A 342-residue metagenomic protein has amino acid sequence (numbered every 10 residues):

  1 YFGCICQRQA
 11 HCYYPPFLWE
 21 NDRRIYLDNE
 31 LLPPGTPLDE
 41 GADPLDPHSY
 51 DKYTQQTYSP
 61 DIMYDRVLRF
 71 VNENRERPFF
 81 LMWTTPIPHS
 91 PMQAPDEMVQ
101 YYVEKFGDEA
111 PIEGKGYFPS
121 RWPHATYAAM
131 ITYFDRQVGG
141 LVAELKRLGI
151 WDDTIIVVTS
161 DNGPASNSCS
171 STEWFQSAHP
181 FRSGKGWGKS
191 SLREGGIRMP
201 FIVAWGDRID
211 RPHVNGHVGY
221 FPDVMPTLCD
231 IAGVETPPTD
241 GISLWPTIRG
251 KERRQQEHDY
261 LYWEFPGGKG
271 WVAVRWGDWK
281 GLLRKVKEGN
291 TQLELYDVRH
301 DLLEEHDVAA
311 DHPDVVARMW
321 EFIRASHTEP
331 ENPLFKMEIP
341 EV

Functional and structural regions predicted by a protein language model:
Y1, N74-L81, I150-I156, E257-H258 (+1 more regions): Loop/turn elements at helix/coil->beta-strand transitions in domains of secreted/extracellular proteins
Y1-F79, T85-A94, E113-R121, A125-A128: Formylglycine-dependent
Y1-H11, P164-E194, A204, R208-H213 (+2 more regions): C-terminal cap/loop subdomain of S1 sulfatases and analogous C-terminal strand-loop tails that border
L18-E20, I87-P111, C169-P180: Aromatic- and acidic-residue-enriched segments that line the glycan-binding/catalytic groove of carbohydrate-active
Y50-T57, Y117-A129, G186-L192, R208-G219 (+2 more regions): Active-site rim elements
D51, V67, F80-W83, L228-C229 (+2 more regions): A short aromatic-rich beta-strand->coil structural motif
Y58-D65, A125, T132-G139, I197 (+5 more regions): A structural signal for well-ordered alpha-helical segments within the folded catalytic domains of diverse enzymes
M82-T85, M130-S171: Metal-dependent active-site segment of extracytoplasmic phospho-/sulfohydrolases and closely related
